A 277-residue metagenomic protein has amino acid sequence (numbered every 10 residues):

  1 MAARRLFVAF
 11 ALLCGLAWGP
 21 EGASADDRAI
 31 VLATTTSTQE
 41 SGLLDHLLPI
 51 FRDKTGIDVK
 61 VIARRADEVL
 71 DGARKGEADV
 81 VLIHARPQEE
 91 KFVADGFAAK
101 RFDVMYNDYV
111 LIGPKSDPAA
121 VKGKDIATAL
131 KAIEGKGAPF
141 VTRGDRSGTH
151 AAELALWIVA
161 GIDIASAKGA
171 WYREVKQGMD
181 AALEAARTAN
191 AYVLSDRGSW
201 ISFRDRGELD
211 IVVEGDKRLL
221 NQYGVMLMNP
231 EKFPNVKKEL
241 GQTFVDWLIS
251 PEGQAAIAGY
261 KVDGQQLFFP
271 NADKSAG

Functional and structural regions predicted by a protein language model:
M1-A3: N-terminal secretory signal peptides that target proteins for export/translocation
V8-W18: Bacterial N-terminal signal peptides
G19-A25: Boundary at the C-terminal end of the N-terminal hydrophobic targeting segment
A23, R101-V104, A132-I133: Short, charge-rich binding segments
A25-D58, I62, D67, D71-E77 (+3 more regions): Exported/periplasmic ABC-transporter solute-binding proteins
V80-Y106: Acidic, polar ligand-binding/catalytic clefts
Y106-D108, G137: Residue-level signal for tight coil/turn positions that link beta-strands
L111: Serine endopeptidase catalytic core focused on the charge-relay Asp
